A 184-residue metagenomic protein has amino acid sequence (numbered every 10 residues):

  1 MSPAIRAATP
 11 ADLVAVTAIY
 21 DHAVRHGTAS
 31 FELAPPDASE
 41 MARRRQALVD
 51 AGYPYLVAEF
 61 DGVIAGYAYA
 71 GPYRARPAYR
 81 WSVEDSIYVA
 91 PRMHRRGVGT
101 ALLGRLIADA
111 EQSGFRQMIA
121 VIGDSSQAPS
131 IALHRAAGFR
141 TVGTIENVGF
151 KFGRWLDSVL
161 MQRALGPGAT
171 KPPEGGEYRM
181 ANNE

Functional and structural regions predicted by a protein language model:
P3, V63-Y67, L156: Glycine-rich phosphate/pyrophosphate-binding loop shared by adenosine-nucleotide-utilizing enzymes
A4-V16: A short beta-loop-alpha structural element at the N-terminal edge of CoA-dependent acyl/N-acetyltransferase catalytic
T17-R45: Conserved GNAT-fold acetyl-CoA-binding loop/helix
P35-R92, L103-G104, D109, A164-G166: Acetyl-CoA-dependent GNAT
Y69-P72, V121-I122, I131, R135 (+2 more regions): Conserved catalytic-core motifs of GNAT/GCN5-like acyltransferases
R95-A110, A132-A136: Conserved acetyl-CoA-binding loop-helix of GNAT-fold acetyltransferases
A110-I122: Conserved GNAT acetyl-CoA-binding A-motif
N147-N183: C-terminal "cap" of GNAT-fold acetyltransferases
